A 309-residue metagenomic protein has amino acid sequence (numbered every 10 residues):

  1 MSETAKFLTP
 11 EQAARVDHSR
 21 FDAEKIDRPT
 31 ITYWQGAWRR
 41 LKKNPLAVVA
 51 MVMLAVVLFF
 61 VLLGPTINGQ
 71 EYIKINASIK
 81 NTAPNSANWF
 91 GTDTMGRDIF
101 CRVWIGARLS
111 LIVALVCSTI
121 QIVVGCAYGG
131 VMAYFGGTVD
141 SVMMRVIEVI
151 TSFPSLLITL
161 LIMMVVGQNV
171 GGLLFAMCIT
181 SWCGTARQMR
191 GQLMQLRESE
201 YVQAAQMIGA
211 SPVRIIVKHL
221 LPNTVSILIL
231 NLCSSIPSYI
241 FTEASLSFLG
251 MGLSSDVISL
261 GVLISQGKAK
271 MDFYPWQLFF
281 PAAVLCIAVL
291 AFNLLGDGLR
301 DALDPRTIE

Functional and structural regions predicted by a protein language model:
M1-C126, G130, G137-T138, L156 (+5 more regions): Gly/Trp-centered helix-boundary motif
A47-M51, S141, L157, L173-A176 (+3 more regions): Hydrophobic/aromatic positions within or immediately flanking transmembrane alpha-helices of multi-pass small-molecule
V57, G130, T159-M164, L173 (+5 more regions): Transmembrane alpha-helix boundary and packing residues in multipass membrane permease domains and related
G64-Y72, A133-G137, I162-Q168, T180 (+4 more regions): Short helix-capping/hinge motifs at transmembrane helix termini and TM-loop junctions
W89, D93, I99, I120-G125 (+2 more regions): Generic hydrophobic transmembrane alpha-helix motif, especially the helices
R97-I112, V116, G136-M144, M194-E198 (+1 more regions): Amphipathic cytosolic juxtamembrane alpha-helices at the membrane-cytosol interface of multi-pass membrane transporters
V113-Y128, M132, T151-I158, I216-V217 (+4 more regions): Transmembrane alpha-helical interface segments in multi-pass membrane proteins
M163-V165, M177, G191-L193, F241-V284 (+1 more regions): Glycine-rich helix-loop "coupling/hinge" segments at transmembrane-helix boundaries in multipass transporters
